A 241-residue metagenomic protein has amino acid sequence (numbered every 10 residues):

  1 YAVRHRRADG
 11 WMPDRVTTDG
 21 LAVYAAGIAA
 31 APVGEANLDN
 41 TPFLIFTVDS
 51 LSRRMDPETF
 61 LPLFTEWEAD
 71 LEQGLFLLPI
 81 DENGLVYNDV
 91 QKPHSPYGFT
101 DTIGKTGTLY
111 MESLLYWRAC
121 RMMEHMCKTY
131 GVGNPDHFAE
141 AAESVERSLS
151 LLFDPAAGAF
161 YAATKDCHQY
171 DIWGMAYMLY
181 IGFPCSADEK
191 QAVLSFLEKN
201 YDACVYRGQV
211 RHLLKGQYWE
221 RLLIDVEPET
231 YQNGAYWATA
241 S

Functional and structural regions predicted by a protein language model:
Y1, A30, F43-F60, L115-G133 (+1 more regions): Well-ordered alpha-helical scaffold segments within catalytic/enzyme domains
A2, L51, L71-G74, L78 (+5 more regions): Alpha-helical solenoid scaffolds that mediate protein-protein interactions, centered on TPR/SEL1-like repeats but also
A2-A30, G34-E35, I80-T108, S144-A240: Extended glycan-interaction surfaces of carbohydrate-active proteins
P32-D39, L61-A69: Aromatic- and glycine-enriched glycan-recognition loops and surfaces that form the carbohydrate-binding subsites
L38-T41, S113, C120, I172-M175 (+1 more regions): Short alpha-helical patches at coil-to-helix transitions and adjacent helical residues in well-structured domains
F43-F46, E66, D70-Q73, L115-R118 (+2 more regions): Extracytoplasmic/secreted proteins, especially bacterial periplasmic and envelope-associated proteins
S52-E68, N83-Y87: Short secondary-structure capping/junction motifs at helix and strand boundaries
Y110-L152: Active-site neighborhood of glycoside hydrolase catalytic domains
